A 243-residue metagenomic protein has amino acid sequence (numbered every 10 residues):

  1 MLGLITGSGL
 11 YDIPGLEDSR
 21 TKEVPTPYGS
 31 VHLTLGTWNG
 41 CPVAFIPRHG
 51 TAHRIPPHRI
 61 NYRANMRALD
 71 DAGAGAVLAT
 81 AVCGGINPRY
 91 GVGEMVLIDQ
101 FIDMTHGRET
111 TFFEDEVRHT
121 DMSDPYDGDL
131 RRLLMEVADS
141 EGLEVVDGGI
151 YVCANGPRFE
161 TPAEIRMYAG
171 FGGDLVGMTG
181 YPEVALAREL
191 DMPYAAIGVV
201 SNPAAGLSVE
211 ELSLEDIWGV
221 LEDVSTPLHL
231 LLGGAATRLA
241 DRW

Functional and structural regions predicted by a protein language model:
M1-M122: Metabolite-binding pocket within alpha/beta catalytic cores that recognizes anionic/polar moieties
M66, I165, Y181-V184: Generic hydrophobic/aromatic pocket-lining and core-packing "Φ" positions
D70-G73, A169, R188: Non-catalytic positions within long, well-ordered alpha-helices that form the structural scaffold/packing of enzyme
G75-A76, D174, P193: Short acidic/polar active-site loop segments enriched in Thr and Asp
P125-G170: Active-site rim beta-loop-alpha module in soluble metabolic enzymes
M178-D216: Zn-dependent metallopeptidase/amidohydrolase metal-coordination segment
A204-W243: His/Asp/Glu-rich mid-to-C-terminal helical/loop segments that flank catalytic regions of hydrolases
